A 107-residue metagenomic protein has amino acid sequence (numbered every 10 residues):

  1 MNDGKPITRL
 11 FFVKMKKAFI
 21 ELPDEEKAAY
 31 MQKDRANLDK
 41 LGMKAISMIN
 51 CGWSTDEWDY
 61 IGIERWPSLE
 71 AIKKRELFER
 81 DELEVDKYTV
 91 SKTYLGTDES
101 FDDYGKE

Functional and structural regions predicted by a protein language model:
M1-D59, W66-L77, Y94-E107: Short S/T/G/P-rich N-terminal loop/turn motif that feeds into the first structured element of a domain
L77-E84: Short, surface-exposed basic-aromatic patches at helix termini and helix-loop junctions that form
E84-T97: Conserved short beta-strand edge segments in small beta-sheet-based binding/regulatory domains
